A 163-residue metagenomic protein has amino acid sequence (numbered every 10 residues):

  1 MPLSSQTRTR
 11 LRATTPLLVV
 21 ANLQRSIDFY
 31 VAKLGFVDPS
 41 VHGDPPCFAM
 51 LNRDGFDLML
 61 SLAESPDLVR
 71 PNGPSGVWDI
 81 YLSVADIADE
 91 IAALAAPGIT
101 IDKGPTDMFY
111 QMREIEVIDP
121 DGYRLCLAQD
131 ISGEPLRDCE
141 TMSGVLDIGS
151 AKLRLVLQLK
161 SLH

Functional and structural regions predicted by a protein language model:
P2-L17, V37-A85, D89-I118, Q129-L159: Vicinal oxygen chelate
A21: Hydrophobic ligand-binding cavity/cleft-lining segments
R25-I27, V31-H42: N-terminal first-folded block
S26, Y30-V31, L94, D119-G122: Conserved active-site tyrosine of GNAT-family acetyltransferases
